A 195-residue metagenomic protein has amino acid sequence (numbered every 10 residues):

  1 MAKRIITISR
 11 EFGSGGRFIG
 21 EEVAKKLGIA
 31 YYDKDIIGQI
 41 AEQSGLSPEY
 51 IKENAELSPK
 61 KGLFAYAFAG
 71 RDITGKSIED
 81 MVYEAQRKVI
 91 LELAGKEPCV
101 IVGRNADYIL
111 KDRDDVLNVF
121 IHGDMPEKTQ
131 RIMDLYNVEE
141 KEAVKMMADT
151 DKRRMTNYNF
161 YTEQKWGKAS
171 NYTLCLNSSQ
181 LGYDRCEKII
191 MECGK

Functional and structural regions predicted by a protein language model:
A2-E11, E97: Pre-Walker A (Motif I) flank of P-loop NTPase domains
I8-E21: Glycine-rich phosphate-binding P-loop
A30-A41: Short beta-strand-centered segment that lines the nucleotide-binding/catalytic pocket of NTP-utilizing
A41-P98: ATP-dependent small-molecule kinase phosphotransfer cores that center on conserved nucleotide phosphate-binding segments
P59-Y66, E139-D184: Small-molecule kinase domains that catalyze NTP-dependent phosphoryl transfer to phosphate-bearing small molecules
R87, Y183-M191: Short, amphipathic alpha-helical "lid/cap" segments that border enzyme active or binding sites
L93, I109-D112: RNA pseudouridine synthases
D112-D134, E140-A148: Conserved phosphate-donor/acceptor-positioning beta-strand/loop module used by diverse small-molecule
